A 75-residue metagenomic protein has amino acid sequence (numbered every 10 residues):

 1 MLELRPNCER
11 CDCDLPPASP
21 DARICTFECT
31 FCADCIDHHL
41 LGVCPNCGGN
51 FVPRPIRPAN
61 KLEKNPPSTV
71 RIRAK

Functional and structural regions predicted by a protein language model:
M1-K75: Intrinsically disordered, low-complexity regulatory regions in eukaryotic proteins
